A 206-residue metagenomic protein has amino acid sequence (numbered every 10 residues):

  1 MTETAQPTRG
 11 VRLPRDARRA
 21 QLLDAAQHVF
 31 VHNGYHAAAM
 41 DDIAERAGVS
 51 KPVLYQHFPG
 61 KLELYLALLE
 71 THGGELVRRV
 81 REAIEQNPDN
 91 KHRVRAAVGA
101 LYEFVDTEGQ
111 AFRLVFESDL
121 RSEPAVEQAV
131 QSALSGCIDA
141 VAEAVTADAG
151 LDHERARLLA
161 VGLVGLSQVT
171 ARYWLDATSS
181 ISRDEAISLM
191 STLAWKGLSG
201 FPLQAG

Functional and structural regions predicted by a protein language model:
M1-A17, P202-G206: N-terminal intrinsically disordered/low-complexity leader segments
Q21, A25, V29-E63, A67: Helix-turn-helix
H32-H36, N87, E108: Short coil/turn segments at alpha/beta junctions that flank glycine-rich nucleotide-binding fingerprints
Y65-H72, V130: Alpha-helical DNA-contacting segments of helix-turn-helix folds
A67, R81-T107, L159-L163, I187: Hydrophobic alpha-helical connector segments
G74-V77, P124-A149, R157-V161, V169 (+2 more regions): Amphipathic alpha-helical packing segments from all-alpha helical-bundle domains
A96, E103-D139, G150, R172-D176 (+2 more regions): Short secondary-structure transition hinges
E103-T107, A111, D139, E143 (+2 more regions): Amphipathic C-terminal alpha-helical segment
